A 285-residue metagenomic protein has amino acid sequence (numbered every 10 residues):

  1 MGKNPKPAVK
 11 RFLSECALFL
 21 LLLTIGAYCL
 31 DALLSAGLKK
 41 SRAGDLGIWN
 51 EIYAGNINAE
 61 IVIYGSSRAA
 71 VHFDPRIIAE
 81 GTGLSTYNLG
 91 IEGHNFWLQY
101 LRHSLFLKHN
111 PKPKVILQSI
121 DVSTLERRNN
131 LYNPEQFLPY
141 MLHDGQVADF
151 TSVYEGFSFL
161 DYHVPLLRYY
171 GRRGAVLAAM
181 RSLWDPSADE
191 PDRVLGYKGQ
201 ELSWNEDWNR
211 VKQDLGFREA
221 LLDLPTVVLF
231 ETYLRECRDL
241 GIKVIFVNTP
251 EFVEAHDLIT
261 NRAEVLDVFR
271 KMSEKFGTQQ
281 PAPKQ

Functional and structural regions predicted by a protein language model:
M1-L13: N-terminal Lys/Arg-rich, disordered targeting/topogenic segments
R11-A32: Hydrophobic membrane-insertion alpha-helices, especially the h-region of bacterial N-terminal signal peptides
L33-I57: Alpha-helical transmembrane signal-anchor/signal-peptide segments
G44-W49, V71-F73, L101-L105, V228-Y233: Alpha-helical scaffolding within the catalytic cores of extracellular/periplasmic polymer-degrading hydrolases
N58-A59, L84-S85, K112-V115, R238-I245 (+1 more regions): Loop/turn elements at helix/coil->beta-strand transitions in domains of secreted/extracellular proteins
Y64, R68-V153: Membrane-embedded segments
N133-I245: Secreted/periplasmic serine-hydrolase-like ester/acetyl group-modifying domain
P225, E231-Q285: Extended hydrophobic/aromatic segments used for targeting, binding, or gating
